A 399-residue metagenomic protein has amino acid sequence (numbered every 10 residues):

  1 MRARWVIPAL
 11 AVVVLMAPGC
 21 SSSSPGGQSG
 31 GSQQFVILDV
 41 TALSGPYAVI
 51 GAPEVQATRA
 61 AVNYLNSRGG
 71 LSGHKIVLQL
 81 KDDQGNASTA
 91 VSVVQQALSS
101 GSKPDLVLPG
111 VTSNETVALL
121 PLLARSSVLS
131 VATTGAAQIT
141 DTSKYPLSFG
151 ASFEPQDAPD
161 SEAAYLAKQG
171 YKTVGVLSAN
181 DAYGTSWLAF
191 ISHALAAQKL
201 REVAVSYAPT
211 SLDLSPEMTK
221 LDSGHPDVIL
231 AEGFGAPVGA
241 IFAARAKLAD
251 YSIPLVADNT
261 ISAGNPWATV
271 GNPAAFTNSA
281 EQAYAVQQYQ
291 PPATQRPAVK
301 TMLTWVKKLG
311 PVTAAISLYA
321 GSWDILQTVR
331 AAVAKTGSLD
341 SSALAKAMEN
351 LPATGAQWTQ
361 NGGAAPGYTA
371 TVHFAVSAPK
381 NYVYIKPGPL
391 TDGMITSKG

Functional and structural regions predicted by a protein language model:
R2-R4, C20-G399: Extracytosolic ligand-binding ectodomains
R4-V13: Sec-dependent N-terminal signal peptides
